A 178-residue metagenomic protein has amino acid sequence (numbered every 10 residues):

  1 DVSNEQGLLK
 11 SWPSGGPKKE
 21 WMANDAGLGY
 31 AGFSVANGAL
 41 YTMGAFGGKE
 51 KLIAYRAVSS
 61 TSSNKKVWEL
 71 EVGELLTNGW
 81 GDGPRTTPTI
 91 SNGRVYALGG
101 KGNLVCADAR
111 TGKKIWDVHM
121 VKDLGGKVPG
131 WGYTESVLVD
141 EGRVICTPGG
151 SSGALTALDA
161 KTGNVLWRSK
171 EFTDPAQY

Functional and structural regions predicted by a protein language model:
D1-Y178: Noncatalytic, solvent-exposed loop/strand surfaces of beta-propeller-type extracellular/periplasmic domains
